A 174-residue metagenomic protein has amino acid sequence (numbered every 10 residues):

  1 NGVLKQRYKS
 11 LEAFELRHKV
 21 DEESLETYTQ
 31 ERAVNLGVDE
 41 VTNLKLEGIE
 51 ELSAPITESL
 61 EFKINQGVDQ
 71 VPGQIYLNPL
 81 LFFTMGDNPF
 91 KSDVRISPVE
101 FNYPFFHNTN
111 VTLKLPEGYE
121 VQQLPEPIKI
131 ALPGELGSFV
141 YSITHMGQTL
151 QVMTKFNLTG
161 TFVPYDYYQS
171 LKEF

Functional and structural regions predicted by a protein language model:
N1-F174: A sensor for short, sequence-defined functional sites
